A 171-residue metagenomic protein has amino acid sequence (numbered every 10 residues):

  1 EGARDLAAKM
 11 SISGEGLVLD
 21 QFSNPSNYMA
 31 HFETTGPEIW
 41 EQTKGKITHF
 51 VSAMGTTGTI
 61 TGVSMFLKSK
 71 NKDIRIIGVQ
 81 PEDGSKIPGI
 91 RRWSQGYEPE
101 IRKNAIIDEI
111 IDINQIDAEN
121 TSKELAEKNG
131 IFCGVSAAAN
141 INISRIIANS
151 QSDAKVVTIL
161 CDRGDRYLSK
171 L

Functional and structural regions predicted by a protein language model:
E1-H49, V79-A126: Small/polar-residue-rich loop-to-helix segments that shape phosphate-bearing ligand pockets
L19, I131-A138: Short glycine/threonine-rich catalytic loop with a Thr-x-Gly-x-Asp
D20-F22, A53-M54, G78-Q80, V157-C161: Short beta-strand segments
A53-V63, S136-S144, Y167: Short glycine/serine/threonine-rich phosphate/pyrophosphate-binding segments that cradle anionic phosphate groups
S64-N71, A148: Surface-exposed amphipathic alpha-helices with a cationic face
K70-E82: Short, acidic/small-residue loops that bind anionic groups at enzyme active sites
R145-L171: Phosphate-binding loop/pocket of nucleotide- and phosphate-handling active sites
